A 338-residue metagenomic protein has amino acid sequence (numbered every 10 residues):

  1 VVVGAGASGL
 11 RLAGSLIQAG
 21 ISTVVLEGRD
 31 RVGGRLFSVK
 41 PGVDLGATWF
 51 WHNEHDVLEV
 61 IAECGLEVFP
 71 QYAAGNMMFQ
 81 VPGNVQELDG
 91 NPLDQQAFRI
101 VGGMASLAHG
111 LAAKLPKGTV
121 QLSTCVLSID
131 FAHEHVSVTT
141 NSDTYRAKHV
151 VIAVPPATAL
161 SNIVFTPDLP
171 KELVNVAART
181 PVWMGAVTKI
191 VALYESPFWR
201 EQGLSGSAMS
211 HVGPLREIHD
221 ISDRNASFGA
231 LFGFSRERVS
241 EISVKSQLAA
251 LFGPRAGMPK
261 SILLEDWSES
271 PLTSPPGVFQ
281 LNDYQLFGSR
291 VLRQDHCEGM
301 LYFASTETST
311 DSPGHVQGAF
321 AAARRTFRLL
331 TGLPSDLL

Functional and structural regions predicted by a protein language model:
V1-S8: Beta1/beta-strand and adjacent pyrophosphate-binding region of the FAD-binding site in flavoprotein oxidoreductases
R11, A19, D89, H135 (+2 more regions): Conserved flavin/dinucleotide-binding core of flavoenzymes
G14-K40: Glycine-rich FAD pyrophosphate-binding loop
T48-H55, P92-A112, I242: Short beta-strand to alpha-helix junction loop
L58-M78, F198-G206, G257: A short alpha-helix-loop-beta-strand transition element characteristic of N-terminal alpha/beta dinucleotide-binding
L122-V136: A conserved short coil-to-beta-strand element within the FAD-binding core of flavoproteins
T140-H149: Core beta-strand elements of the Rossmann-like FAD/NAD(P) dinucleotide-binding domain in flavoenzyme oxidoreductases
H149-V174: Flavin (primarily FAD) binding-site architecture
